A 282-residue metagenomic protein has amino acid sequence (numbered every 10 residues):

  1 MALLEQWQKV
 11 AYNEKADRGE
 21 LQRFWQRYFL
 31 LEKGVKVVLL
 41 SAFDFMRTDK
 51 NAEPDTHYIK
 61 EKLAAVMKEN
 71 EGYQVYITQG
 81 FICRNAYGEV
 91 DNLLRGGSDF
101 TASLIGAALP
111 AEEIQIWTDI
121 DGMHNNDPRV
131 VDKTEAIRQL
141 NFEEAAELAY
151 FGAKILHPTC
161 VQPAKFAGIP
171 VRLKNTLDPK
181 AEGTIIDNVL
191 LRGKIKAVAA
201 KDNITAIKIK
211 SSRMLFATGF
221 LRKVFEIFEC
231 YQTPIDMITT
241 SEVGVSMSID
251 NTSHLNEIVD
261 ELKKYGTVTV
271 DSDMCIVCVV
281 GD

Functional and structural regions predicted by a protein language model:
M1-L156, V161, S248: Nucleotide/pyrophosphate-binding catalytic subdomain
V35, I169, T233: Short phosphate-binding/catalytic loops that engage adenosine nucleotides
L40-S41, R47, H124, L173-V189 (+2 more regions): Terminal amphipathic helices with adjacent charged low-complexity linkers/tails
E113-W117, V171-L173, D236-M237: Short hydrophobic alpha-helical runs that function as membrane-insertion/retention elements
N141-D187, R192-R213: A conserved active-site cap/scaffold subdomain adjacent to cofactor or substrate pockets
T184-D282: A conserved regulatory-domain signal marking ACT and ACT-like small-molecule sensing domains and adjacent regulatory
